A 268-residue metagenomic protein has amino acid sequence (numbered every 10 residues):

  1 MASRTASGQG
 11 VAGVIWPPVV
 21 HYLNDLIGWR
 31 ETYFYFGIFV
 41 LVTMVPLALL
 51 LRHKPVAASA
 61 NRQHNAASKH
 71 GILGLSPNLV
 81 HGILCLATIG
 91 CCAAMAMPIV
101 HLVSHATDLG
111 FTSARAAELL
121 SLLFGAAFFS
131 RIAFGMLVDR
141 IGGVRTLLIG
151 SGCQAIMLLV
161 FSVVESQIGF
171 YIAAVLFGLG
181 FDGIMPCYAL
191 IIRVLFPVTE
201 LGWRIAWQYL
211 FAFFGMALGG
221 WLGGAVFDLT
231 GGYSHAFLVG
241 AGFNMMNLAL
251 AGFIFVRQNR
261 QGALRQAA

Functional and structural regions predicted by a protein language model:
M1, G183-F196: Intracellular juxtamembrane helix-capping segments at the cytosolic ends of symmetry-related transmembrane helices
T5, Q9-P55: Helix-loop-helix hairpin linking two adjacent transmembrane segments in secondary transporters
L79-M136: Extracytoplasmic gate region of multi-pass secondary transporters
S130-G142, F227-D228: Helix-to-loop junctions at the C-terminal end of transmembrane segments in multipass secondary transporters
C153-E165: C-terminal ends and interior cores of transmembrane alpha-helices in multi-pass membrane transporters/permeases
M157, I168-L176: Paired small-residue
L195-G232, G240: A late C-terminal transmembrane helix in Major Facilitator Superfamily
